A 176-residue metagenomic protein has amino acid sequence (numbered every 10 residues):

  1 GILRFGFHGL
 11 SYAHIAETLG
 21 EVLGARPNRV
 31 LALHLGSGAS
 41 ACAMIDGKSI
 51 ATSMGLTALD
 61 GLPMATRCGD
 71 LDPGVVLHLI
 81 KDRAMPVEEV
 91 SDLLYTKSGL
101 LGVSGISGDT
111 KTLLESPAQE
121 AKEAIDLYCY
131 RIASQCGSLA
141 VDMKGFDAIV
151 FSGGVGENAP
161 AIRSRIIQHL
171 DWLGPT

Functional and structural regions predicted by a protein language model:
G1-I80: Glycine-rich phosphate-binding loop of actin/hexokinase-like ATP-binding domains
G6-H14, A39, D70-G74, M85 (+8 more regions): Conserved active-site and cofactor/substrate-binding residues in soluble primary-metabolism enzymes
L19-G24, C136-D147: Phosphate/pyrophosphate-binding loops at sites that engage ATP/ADP/AMP, CoA/4′-phosphopantetheine, polyphosphate
R29-L33, E88-K97, A148-V150: Beta-strand segments within the central parallel beta-sheet cores of soluble alpha/beta enzyme folds
D92, G99-V103, D109-M143: Adenine-nucleotide phosphate-binding core of ATP-dependent small-molecule kinases
D147-R165, H169: Glycine-rich phosphate-binding loops at beta-strand->alpha-helix junctions
G174-T176: Short mixed-charge
